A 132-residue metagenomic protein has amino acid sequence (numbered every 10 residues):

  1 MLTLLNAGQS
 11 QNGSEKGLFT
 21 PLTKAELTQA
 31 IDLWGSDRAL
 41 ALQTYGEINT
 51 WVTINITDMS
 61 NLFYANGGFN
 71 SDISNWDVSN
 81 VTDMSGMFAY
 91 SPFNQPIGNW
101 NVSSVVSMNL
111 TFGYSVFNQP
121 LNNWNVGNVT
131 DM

Functional and structural regions predicted by a protein language model:
L2-D131: Negatively charged
